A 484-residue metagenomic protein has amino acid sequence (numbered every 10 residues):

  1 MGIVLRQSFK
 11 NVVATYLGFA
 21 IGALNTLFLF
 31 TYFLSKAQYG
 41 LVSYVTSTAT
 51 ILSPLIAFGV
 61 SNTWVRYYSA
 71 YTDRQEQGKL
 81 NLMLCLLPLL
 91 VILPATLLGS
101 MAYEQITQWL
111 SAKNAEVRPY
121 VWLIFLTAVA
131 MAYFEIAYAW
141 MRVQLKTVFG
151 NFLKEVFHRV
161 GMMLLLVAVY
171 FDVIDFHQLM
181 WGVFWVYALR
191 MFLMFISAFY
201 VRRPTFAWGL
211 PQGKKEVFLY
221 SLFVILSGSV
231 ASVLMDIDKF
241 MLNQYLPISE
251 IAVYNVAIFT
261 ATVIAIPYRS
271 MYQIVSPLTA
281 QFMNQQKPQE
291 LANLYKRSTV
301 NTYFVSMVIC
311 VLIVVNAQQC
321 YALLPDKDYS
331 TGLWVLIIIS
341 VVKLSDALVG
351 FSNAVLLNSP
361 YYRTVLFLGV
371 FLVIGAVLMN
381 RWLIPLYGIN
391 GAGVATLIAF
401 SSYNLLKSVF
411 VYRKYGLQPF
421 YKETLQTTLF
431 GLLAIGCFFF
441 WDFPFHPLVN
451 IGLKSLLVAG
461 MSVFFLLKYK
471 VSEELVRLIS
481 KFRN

Functional and structural regions predicted by a protein language model:
M1-V4, E116, D172, F176-V183 (+5 more regions): Interhelical loop/hinge segments that connect adjacent transmembrane helices in multipass membrane
I3-N62, I92-S100, T127, L219-I248 (+1 more regions): Signature of the first transmembrane helix
L5, A130-L153, S340-F371, V411-R413: Membrane-interface junctions at transmembrane-helix termini in multi-pass inner-membrane proteins
Q7-A23, G182-A198, P211-Q281, N301 (+2 more regions): Transmembrane helical elements of multi-pass membrane transporters/channels
A57-T72, V143, A257, A261-T299 (+2 more regions): Helix-loop junctions and terminal segments of transmembrane helices in multi-pass membrane transport/translocation
Y103-I124, I313-K343, G350: Interfacial segments at transmembrane-helix termini and the short loops linking adjacent helices
F152-R202, Y220, I258, V370-G375 (+3 more regions): Hydrophobic alpha-helical transmembrane segments
F439-N484: Membrane-proximal transmembrane or re-entrant/amphipathic helices at the cytosolic face
